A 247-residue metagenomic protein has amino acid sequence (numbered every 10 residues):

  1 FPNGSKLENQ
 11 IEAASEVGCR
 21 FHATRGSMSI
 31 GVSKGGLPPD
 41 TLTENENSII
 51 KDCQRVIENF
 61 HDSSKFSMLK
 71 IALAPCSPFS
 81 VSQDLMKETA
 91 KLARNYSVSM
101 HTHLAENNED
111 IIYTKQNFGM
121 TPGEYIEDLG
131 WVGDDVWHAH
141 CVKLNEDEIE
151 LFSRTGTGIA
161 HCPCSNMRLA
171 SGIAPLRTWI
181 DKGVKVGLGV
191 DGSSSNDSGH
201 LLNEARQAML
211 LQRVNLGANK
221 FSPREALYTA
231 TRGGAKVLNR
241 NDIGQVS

Functional and structural regions predicted by a protein language model:
F1-N3, A74-P78, M167, P223 (+1 more regions): Conserved short loop/turn motifs at secondary-structure junctions
N3-V142: Metal-coordinating catalytic core of metallo-dependent amide/deamination hydrolases
E12, K87, E124, I149-E150 (+2 more regions): Alpha-helical segments flanking ligand/cofactor-binding loops in enzyme cores
A14, L73, H103, H138 (+6 more regions): Divalent metal-coordination and catalytic microenvironments
G18-R20, A90-S99, W131-D134, L151-A160 (+2 more regions): Glycine-enriched alpha-helix->loop->beta-strand junction motifs that scaffold or abut catalytic
S27-M28, E106, P163-M167, G192-S194: Short, acidic/turn-prone active-site loops that include or flank metal/cofactor- and phosphate-binding residues
S33, N108-M120, E146-S153, A170-W179 (+1 more regions): Histidine/acidic-residue-rich catalytic or RNA/ligand-binding cores of hydrolases and nuclease-related proteins
D128-D135, R177-S247: His/Asp/Glu-enriched, well-ordered alpha-helical/loop segment that forms or immediately abuts the divalent-metal
